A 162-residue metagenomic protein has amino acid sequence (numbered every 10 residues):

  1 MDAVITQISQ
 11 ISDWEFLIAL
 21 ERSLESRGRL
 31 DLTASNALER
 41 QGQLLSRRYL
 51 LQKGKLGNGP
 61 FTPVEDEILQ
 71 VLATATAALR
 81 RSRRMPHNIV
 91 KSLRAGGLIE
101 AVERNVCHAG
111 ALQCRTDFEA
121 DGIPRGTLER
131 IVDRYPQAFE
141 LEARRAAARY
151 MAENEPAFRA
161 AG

Functional and structural regions predicted by a protein language model:
M1-E21, E65-R83: Short terminal alpha-helical segments
M1-V4, W14-L17, R47, E65 (+5 more regions): Short amphipathic alpha-helical segments that mediate assembly, nucleic-acid/protein binding, or membrane association
S9-I11, F16-L17, E25-N36: Charged, low-complexity interaction regions
L17-L24, A37-L45, Y49: Generic L/I/V-rich hydrophobic alpha-helical segments across diverse proteins
S23, A75-A120, G126: Amphipathic alpha-helical packing elements
Q41-R80, E153: Charged, compositionally biased N-terminal leader segments and the immediate start of the first structured element
H108-A109, C114-G162: Amphipathic alpha-helical binding modules
